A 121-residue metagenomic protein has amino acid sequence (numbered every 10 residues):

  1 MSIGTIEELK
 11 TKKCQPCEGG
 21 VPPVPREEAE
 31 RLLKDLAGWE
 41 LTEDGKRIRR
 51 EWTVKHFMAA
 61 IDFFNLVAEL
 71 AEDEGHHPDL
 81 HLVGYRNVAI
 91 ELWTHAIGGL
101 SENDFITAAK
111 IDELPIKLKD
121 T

Functional and structural regions predicted by a protein language model:
M1-T121: Long, contiguous binding/interaction regions
